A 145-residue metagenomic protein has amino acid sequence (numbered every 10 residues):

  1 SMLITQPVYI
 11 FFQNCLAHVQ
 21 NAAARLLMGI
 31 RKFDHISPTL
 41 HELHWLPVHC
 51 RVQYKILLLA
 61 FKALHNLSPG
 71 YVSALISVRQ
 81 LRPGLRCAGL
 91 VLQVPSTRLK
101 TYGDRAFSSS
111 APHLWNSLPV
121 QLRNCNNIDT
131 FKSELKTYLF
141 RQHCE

Functional and structural regions predicted by a protein language model:
S1-E145: Hydrophobic/basic alpha-helical segments
